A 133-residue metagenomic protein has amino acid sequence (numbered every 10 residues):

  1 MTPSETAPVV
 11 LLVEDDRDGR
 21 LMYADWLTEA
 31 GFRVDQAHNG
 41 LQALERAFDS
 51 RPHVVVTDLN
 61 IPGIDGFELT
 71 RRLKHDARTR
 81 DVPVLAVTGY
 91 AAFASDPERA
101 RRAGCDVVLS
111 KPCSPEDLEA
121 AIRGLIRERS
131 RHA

Functional and structural regions predicted by a protein language model:
E14: Conserved acidic carboxylate
R20, P62, R80, A92-F93: The feature encodes the CheY-like receiver
L21-E29: Charged docking surfaces used in two-component/phosphorelay signaling
G31-H38, R46: Short hydrophobic/Thr-rich beta-strand motif most characteristic of the beta2 strand and flanking loop of CheY-like
S50-V56, I61: Active-site beta3 strand of CheY-like receiver
V87-T88: Hydrophobic/aromatic residues positioned on beta-strands within the core alpha/beta folds
C113-I122: C-terminal output helix
